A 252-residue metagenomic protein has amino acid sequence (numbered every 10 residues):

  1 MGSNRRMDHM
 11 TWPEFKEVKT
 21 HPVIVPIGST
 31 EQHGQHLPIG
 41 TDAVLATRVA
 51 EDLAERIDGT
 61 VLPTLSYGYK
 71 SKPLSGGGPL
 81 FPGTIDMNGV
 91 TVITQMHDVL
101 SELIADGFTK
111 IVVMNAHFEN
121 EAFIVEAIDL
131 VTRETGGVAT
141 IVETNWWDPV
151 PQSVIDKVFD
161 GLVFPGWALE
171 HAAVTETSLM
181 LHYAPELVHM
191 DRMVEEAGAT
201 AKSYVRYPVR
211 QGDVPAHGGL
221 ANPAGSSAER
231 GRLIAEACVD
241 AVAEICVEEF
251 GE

Functional and structural regions predicted by a protein language model:
M1-K110, A116-E252: Extended, histidine- and acidic-residue-enriched regions that form the cofactor-binding/catalytic faces
